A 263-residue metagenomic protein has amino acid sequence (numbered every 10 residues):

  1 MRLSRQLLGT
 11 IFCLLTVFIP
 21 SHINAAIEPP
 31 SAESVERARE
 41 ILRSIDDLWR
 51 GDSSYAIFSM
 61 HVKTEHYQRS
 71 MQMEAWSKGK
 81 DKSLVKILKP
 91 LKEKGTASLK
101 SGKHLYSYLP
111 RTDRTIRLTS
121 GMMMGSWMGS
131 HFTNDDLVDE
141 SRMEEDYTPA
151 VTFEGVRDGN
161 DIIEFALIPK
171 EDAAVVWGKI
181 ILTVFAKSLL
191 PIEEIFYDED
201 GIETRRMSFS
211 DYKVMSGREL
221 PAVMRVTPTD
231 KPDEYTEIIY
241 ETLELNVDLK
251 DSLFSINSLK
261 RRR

Functional and structural regions predicted by a protein language model:
M1-I11: Bacterial N-terminal signal peptides that target proteins for export
G9-I19: Bacterial N-terminal signal peptides
I23-I27: Boundary at the C-terminal end of the N-terminal hydrophobic targeting segment
R37-R111: N-terminal mature ectodomain segment of secretory-pathway/periplasmic proteins
A38, V138-V151, G201-R206: A short, amphipathic edge element
H61, W76-K80, L88-P90, K103 (+8 more regions): Solvent-exposed coil/turn segments that connect beta secondary-structure elements in extracytoplasmic/periplasmic
P110-D139: Acidic/charged, solvent-exposed loop-and-adjacent secondary-structure segments enriched in E/D, K/R, S/T, and G/P
R117, V138, N160-I256: Gly/Pro-enriched, hydrophobic low-complexity segments that function as extracytoplasmic propeptides/linkers
